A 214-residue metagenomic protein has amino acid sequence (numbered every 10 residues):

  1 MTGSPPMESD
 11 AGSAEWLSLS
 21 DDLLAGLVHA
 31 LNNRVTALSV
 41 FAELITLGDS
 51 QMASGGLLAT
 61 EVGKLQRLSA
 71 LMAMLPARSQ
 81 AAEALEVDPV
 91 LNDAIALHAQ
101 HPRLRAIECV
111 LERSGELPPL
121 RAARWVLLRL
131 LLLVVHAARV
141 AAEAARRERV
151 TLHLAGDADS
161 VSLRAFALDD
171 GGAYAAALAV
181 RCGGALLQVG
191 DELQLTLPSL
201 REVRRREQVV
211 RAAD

Functional and structural regions predicted by a protein language model:
M1-E8, R129, A173-D214: Flexible, glycine-/charge-rich segments associated with ATP-binding catalytic modules
T2-L23, L27, L31-A70: Histidine phosphotransfer helical core of two-component systems
D21-V35, S39-F41, R124-E148, A173-R181: Conserved ATP-binding N-box helix of the HATPase_c
A37, F41, A53-E108: Conserved DHp (HisKA) dimerization/phosphotransfer helix of two-component histidine kinases, i.e., the long coiled-coil
E108-P118, W125: Conserved catalytic submotifs in the C-terminal HATPase_c
R147-D159: Short beta-strand/loop element within the Bergerat-fold HATPase_c
V161-D169: Conserved DxG motif in ATP/Mg2+-binding regions
